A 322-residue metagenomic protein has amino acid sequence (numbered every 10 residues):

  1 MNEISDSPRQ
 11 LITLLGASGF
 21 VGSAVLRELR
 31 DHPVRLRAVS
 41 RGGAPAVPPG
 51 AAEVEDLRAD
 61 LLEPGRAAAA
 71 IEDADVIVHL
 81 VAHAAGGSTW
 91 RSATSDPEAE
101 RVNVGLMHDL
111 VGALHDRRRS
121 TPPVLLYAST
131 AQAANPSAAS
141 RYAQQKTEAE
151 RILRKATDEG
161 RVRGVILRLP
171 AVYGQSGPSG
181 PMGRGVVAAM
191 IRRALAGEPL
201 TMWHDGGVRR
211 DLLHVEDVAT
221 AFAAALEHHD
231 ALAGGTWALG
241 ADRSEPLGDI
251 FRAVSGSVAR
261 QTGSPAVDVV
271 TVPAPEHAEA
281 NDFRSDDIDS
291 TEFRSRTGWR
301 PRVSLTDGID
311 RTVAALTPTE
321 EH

Functional and structural regions predicted by a protein language model:
M1-I4, L11, S304-H322: Amphipathic terminal alpha-helices
L11-H32: N-terminal Rossmann NAD(P)H-binding glycine-rich loop of SDR-like oxidoreductase domains
R58-V102: NAD(P)H-binding glycine-rich loop region in Rossmannoid oxidoreductase-like domains and their noncatalytic homologs
I77, W90-L125, I152: NAD(P)-cofactor binding segment of oxidoreductase domains
S129, L153-S176: Conserved beta-loop-beta element that borders a ligand/cofactor-binding pocket
T147, V172-A188, W203, V215-E216 (+2 more regions): Glycine/proline-rich active-site loop of Rossmann-fold NAD(P)-dependent oxidoreductases
V215, T236, G248, V272-R300 (+2 more regions): Conserved C-terminal active-site "lid" loop/helix of NAD(P)H-dependent oxidoreductases that clamps the redox cofactor
H228-A278: Mid/C-terminal beta-alpha module of Rossmann-like enzyme folds, strongest in SDR-family dehydrogenases/epimerases
